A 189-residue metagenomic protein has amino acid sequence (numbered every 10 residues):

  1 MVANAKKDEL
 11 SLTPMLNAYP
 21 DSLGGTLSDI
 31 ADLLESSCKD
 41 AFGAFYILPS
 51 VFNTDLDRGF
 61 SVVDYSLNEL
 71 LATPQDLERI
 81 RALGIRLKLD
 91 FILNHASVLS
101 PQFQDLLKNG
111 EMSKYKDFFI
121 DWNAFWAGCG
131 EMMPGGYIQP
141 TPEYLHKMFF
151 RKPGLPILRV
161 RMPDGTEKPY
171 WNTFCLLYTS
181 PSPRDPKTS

Functional and structural regions predicted by a protein language model:
V2-S180, R184: Acidic/aromatic-lined carbohydrate-recognition and catalytic surfaces of CAZymes acting on diverse glycans
